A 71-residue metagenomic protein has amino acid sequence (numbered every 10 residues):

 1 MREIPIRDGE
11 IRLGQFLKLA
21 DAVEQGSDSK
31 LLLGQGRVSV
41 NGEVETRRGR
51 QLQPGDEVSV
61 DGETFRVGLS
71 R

Functional and structural regions predicted by a protein language model:
M1-D8: A detector for short, charged/polar N-terminal pre-domain segments
R12-P54: A basic, amphipathic helix-loop patch mediating RNA/tRNA/ribosome contacts
E43-R71: C-terminal structural segments of small proteins and small subunits
